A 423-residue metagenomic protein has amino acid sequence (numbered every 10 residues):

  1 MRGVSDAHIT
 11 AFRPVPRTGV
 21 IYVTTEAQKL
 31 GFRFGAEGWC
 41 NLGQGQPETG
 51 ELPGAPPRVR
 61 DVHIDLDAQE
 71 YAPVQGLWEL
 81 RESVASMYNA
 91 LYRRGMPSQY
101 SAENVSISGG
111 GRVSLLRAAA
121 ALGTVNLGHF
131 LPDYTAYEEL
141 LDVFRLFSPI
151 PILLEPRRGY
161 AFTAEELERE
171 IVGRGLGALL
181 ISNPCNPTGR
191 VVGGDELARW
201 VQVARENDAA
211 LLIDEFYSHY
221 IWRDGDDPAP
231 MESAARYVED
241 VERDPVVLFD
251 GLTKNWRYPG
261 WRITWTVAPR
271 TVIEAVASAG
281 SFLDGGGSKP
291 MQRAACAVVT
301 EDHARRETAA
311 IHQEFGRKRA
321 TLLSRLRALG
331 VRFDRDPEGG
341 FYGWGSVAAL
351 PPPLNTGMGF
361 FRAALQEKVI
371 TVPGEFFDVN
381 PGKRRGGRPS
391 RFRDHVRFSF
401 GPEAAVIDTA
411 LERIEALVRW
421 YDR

Functional and structural regions predicted by a protein language model:
R2-G109, E166, V299-R306, W420-R423: N-terminal small-domain helix-loop-helix segment of the aminotransferase-like
V23, L42, V84, V105 (+12 more regions): Generic structural signal for small/hydrophobic residues in well-ordered secondary structure, especially within
F34, R174, E206-N207, L329 (+2 more regions): Helix C-cap/helix->beta junction micro-motif
A68-N207, S218-V241, V247, R335: Conserved core of the PLP fold type I
S86, A90, R94, R169 (+4 more regions): PLP-dependent enzyme catalytic core of the Aspartate aminotransferase-like
M87, D142-V143, R236-Q313, A320-L329 (+2 more regions): Conserved core segment of the aminotransferase class I/II
S148-P149, L211, F333, T371: Hydrophobic beta-strand scaffold residues
C296, H312-L323, F333-A348: Conserved glycine-rich beta-strand-loop-beta hairpin in the small C-terminal domain of fold type I
